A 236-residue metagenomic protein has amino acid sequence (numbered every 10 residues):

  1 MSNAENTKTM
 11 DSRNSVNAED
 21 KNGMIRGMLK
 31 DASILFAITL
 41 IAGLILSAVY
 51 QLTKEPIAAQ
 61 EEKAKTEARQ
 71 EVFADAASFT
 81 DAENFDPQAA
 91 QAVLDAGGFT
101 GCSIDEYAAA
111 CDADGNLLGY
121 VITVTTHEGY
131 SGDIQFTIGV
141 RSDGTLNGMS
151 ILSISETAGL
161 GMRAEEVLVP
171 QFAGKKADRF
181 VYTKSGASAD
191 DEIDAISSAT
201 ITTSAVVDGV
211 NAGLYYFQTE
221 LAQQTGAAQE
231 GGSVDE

Functional and structural regions predicted by a protein language model:
S2-E236: Flexible, solvent-exposed loop/hinge segments and secondary-structure transition points
